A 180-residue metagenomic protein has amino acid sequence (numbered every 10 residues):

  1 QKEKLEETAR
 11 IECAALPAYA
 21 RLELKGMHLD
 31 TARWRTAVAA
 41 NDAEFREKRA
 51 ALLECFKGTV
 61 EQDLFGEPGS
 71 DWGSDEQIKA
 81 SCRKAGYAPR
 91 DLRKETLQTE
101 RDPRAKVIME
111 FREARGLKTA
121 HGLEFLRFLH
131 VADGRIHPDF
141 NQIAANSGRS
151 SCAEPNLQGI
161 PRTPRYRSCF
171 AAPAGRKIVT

Functional and structural regions predicted by a protein language model:
Q1-R165, A171-K177: Conserved "right-hand" nucleotidyltransferase catalytic core of DNA-directed polymerases
T180: C-terminal substrate/ligand-recognition segments
